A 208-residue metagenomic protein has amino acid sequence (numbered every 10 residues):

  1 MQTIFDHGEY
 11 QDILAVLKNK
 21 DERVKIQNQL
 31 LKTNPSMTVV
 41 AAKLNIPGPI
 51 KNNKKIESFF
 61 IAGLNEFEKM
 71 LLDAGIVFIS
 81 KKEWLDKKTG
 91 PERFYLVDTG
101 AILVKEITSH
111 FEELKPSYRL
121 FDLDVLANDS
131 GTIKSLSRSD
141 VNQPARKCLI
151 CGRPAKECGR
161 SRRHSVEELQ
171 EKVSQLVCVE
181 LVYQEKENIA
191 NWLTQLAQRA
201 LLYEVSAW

Functional and structural regions predicted by a protein language model:
Q2-M70, E112-S137, V141-E185, W192: Long, contiguous binding/interaction regions
L44-I46, Y95-L103: Short beta-strand-to-loop capping motifs
N52-N53, A101-T108: Short, conserved charged micro-motifs
E68-D73, F78-W84, G90: Non-transmembrane, aqueous-exposed alpha-helical and coiled segments at domain scale
R199: Cationic, low-complexity basic patches in intrinsically disordered or flexible, solvent-exposed regions
